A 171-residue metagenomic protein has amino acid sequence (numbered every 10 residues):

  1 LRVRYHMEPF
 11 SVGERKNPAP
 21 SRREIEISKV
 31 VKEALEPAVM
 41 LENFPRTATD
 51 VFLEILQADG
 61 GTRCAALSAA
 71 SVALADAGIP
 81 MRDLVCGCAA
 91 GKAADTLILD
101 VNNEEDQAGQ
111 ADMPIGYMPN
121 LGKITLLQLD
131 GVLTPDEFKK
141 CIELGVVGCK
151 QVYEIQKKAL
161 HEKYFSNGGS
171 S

Functional and structural regions predicted by a protein language model:
L1-S171: Polyanion-binding surfaces on beta-sheet-dominated domains and ring/shell assemblies
